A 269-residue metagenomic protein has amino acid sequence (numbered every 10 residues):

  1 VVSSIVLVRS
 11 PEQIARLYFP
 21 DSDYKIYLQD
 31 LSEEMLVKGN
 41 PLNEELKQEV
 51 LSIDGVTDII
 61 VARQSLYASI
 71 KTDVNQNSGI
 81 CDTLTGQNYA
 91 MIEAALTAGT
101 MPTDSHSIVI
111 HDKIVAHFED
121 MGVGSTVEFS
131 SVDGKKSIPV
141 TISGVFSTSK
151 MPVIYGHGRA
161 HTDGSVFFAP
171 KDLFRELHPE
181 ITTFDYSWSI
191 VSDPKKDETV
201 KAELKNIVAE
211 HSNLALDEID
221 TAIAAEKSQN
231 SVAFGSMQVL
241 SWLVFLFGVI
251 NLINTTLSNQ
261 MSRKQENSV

Functional and structural regions predicted by a protein language model:
V2, F234-N254: Alpha-helical transmembrane segments of integral membrane proteins
S3-L7, P11, T256-R263: Juxtamembrane alpha-helical signal-transduction segment immediately C-terminal to a transmembrane helix
R9-M237: Basic-flanked hydrophobic alpha-helices used for secretion and membrane insertion
G248-V269: Interfacial "coupling" helices/loops that link adjacent transmembrane helices in transporter permeases
